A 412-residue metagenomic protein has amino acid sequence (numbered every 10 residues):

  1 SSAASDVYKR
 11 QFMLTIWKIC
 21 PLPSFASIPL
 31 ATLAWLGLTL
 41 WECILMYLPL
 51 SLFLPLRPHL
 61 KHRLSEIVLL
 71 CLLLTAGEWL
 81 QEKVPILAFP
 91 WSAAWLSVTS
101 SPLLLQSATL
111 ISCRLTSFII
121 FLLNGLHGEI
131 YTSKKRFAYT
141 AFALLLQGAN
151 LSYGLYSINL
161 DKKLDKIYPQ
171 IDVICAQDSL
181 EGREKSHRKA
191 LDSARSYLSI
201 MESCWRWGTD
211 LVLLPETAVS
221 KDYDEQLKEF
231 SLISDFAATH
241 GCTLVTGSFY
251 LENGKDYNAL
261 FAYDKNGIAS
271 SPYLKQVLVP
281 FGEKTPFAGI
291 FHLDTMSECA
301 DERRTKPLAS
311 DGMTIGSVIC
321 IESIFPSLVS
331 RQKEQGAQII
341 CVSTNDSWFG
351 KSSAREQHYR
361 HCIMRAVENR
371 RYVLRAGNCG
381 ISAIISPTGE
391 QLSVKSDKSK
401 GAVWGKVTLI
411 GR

Functional and structural regions predicted by a protein language model:
S1-L160, K351, C362-R365, G377 (+3 more regions): Membrane-embedded alpha-helical bundles of multi-pass enzymes that act on lipidic or dolichyl-linked glycan substrates
K9-I19, Q177-D178, T209-K221, A337 (+1 more regions): Short, conserved active-site loops that position catalytic residues or coordinate cofactors/metal ions across diverse
L22-A34, E82-I111, A259-P326, S330: Active-site catalytic loop in hydrolytic enzyme cores
L146-R206, S353, M364-A366, L374 (+1 more regions): Non-cytosolic juxtamembrane linkers/loops that tether extracellular or periplasmic domains to nearby transmembrane
G154-P280, K284, P307-M313, S317 (+2 more regions): Soluble catalytic regions of membrane-associated enzymes that act on cell-envelope and secretory-pathway components
L211, V219, Q226-T246, E252 (+2 more regions): CN hydrolase (nitrilase-like) catalytic-core segments centered on the catalytic cysteine and neighboring Lys/Glu
Y257-L260, D301-T305, C379-G380, S399-V403: Short hydrophobic/aromatic beta-strand or adjacent loop that forms the aromatic wall/cage of a ligand/substrate-binding
